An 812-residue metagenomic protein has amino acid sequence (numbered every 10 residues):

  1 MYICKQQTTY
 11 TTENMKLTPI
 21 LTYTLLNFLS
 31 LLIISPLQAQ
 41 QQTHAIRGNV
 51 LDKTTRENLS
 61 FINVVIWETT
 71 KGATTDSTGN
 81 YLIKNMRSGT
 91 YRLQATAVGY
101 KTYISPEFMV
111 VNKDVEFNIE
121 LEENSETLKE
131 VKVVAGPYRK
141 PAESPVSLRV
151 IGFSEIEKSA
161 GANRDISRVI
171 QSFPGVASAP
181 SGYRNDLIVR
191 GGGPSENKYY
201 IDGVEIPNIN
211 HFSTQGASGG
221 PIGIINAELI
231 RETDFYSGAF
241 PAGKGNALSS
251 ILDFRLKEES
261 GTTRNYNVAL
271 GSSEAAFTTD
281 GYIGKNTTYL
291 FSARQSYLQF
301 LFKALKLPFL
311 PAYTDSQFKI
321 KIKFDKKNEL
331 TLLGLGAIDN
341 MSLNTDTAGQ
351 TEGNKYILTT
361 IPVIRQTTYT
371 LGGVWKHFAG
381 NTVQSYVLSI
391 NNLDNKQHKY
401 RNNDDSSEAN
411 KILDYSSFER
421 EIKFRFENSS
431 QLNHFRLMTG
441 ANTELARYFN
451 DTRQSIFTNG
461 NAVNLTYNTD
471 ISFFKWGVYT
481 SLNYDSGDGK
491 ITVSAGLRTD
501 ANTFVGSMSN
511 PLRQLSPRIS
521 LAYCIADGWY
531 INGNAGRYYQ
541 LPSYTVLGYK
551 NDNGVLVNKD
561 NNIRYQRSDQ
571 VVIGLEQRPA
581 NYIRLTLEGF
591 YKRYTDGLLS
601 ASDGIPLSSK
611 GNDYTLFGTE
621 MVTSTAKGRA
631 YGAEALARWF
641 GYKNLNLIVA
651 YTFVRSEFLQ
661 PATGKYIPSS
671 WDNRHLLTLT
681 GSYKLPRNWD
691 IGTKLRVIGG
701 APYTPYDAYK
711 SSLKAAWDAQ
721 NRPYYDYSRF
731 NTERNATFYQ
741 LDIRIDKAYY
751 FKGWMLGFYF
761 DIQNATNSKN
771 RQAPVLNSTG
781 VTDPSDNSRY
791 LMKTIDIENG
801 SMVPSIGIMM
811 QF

Functional and structural regions predicted by a protein language model:
N49-T55, I62-W67, T96-K101, V111-A160 (+3 more regions): Short, acidic, small-residue-rich periplasmic hinge/interaction motif at the N-terminus of Gram-negative outer-membrane
T69-N80: Short, acidic Ser/Thr/Gly-rich low-complexity loop/linker segments typical of extracellular and cell-surface proteins
K101, E107-M109, V134, Y138-F240 (+1 more regions): Periplasmic N-terminal accessory/gating domains of Gram-negative outer-membrane beta-barrel systems
N210, G216, D346-G353, F449-T458 (+4 more regions): Surface-exposed extracellular loop regions of Gram-negative outer-membrane beta-barrel proteins, predominantly
K321-D339, I361-M508, C524, I583-T586 (+2 more regions): Face-selective signature of the C-terminal outer-membrane beta-barrel domain
Y415-S417, E421-E427, T466-Y479, D560 (+4 more regions): Outer membrane beta-barrel strand-and-loop segments of large Gram-negative receptors, especially TonB-dependent
D485-D488, Y591-R593, Y614-Y703: Gram-negative outer-membrane beta-barrel transporters
T595, S600, R696-Q720, A736-Q740 (+1 more regions): C-terminal beta-signal and adjacent terminal beta-strands/loops of Gram-negative outer-membrane beta-barrel proteins
